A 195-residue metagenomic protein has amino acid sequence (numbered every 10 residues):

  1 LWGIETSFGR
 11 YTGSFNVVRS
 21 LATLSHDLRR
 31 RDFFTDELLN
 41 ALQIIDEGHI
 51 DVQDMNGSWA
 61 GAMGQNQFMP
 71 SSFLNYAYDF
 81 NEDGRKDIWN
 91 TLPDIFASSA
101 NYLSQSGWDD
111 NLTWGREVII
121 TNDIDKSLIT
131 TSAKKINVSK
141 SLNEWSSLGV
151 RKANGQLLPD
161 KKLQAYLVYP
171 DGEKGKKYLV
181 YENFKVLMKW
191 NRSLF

Functional and structural regions predicted by a protein language model:
L1-G9, A41-I44, S99-A100: Short, functionally critical alpha-helical segments immediately adjacent to catalytic or ligand/cofactor-binding
T6-F15, D27-R31, E47-Q53, Q67 (+2 more regions): Secretory-pathway/luminal and periplasmic proteins that interact with or process carbohydrate-rich
Y11-T35, S99, I129-I136, K140-E144: Catalytic and substrate-binding regions of cell-wall glycan-acting enzymes that process beta-1,4-linked
N16, F33-N40, G64, F68 (+4 more regions): Extracytoplasmic/secreted proteins, especially bacterial periplasmic and envelope-associated proteins
N16-S25, M63-Y78, S99: Substrate-binding/active-site groove segments that recognize and process beta-1,4-linked N-acetyl-hexosamine
L38-N40, I44, Q53-P70: A small/polar active-site loop signature that marks catalytic segments
F80-I88: Acidic, glycine-anchored loop motifs typical of Ca2+
T121-F195: C-terminal soluble interaction/assembly domains
